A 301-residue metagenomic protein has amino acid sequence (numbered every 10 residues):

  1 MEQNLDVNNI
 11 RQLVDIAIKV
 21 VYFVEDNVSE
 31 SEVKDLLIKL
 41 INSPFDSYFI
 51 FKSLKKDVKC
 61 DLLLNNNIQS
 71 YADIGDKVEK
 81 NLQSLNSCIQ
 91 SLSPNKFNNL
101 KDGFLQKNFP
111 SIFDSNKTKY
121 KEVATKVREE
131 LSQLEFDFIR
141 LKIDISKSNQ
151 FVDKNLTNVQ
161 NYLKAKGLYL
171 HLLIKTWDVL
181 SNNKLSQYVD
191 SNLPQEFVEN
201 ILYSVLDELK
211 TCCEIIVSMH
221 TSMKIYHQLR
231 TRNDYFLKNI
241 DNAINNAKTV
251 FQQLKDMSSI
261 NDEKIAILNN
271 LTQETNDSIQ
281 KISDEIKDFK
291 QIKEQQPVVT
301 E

Functional and structural regions predicted by a protein language model:
M1-L156, Q160, G167: Leu/Val/Ala/Ile-rich N-terminal alpha-helices, chiefly Sec-type signal peptides and the beginnings
S70-A72, D76, A165, L172-I174 (+2 more regions): Aromatic-residue detector
T157, N161-L185: Alpha-helical scaffold segments that mediate packing/assembly in large oligomeric complexes
I174, D178-E301: Long amphipathic all-alpha helical oligomerization modules
